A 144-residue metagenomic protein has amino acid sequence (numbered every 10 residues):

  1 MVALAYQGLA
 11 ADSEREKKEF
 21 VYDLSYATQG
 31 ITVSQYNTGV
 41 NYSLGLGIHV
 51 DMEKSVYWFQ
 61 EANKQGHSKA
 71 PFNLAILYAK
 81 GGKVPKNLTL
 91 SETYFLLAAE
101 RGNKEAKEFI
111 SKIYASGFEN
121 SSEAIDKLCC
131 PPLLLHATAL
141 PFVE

Functional and structural regions predicted by a protein language model:
A5-A10: Boundary at the C-terminal end of the N-terminal hydrophobic targeting segment
D12-E14, T28, L46-V50, K64 (+3 more regions): Short coil/turn and helix-start
K17-F20, L24, T32, Y36-V40 (+2 more regions): Alpha-helical tetratricopeptide repeat
N37-L44, I48, N73-K80, K112-S116: Hydrophobic face of amphipathic alpha-helices that form TPR/SEL1-like repeat modules and related alpha-solenoid
E105-E144: Terminal, low-structured helical/coil segments at or just beyond the last alpha-helical repeat
